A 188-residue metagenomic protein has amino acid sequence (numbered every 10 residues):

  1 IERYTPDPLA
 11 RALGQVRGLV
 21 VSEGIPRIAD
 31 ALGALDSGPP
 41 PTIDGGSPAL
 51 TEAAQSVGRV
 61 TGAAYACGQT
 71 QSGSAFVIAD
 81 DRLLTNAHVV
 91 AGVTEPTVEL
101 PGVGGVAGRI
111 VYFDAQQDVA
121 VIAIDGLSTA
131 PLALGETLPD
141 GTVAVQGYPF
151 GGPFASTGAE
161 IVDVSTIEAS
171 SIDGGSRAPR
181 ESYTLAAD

Functional and structural regions predicted by a protein language model:
I1-E2, P8-R11, R109, Q146-G147 (+1 more regions): C-terminal recognition in membrane/secretory proteostasis and scaffolding
E2-F76, E95: N-terminal activation segment of mature serine protease catalytic domains
D36, D140, S165: Extended interaction regions within the primary functional domain
A49-L50, V111-Y112, G135, G174-G175: Short secondary-structure boundary/capping segments
T51-S56, G92, Q116, P139 (+1 more regions): A short, polar/charged loop/turn motif at coil->beta-strand junctions and beta-hairpin connectors
A54-A63, A120-P131, A155-D188: Active-site region of chymotrypsin-like
A66-S72, D81-A155: Conserved active-site neighborhood of the chymotrypsin/trypsin-like protease fold
